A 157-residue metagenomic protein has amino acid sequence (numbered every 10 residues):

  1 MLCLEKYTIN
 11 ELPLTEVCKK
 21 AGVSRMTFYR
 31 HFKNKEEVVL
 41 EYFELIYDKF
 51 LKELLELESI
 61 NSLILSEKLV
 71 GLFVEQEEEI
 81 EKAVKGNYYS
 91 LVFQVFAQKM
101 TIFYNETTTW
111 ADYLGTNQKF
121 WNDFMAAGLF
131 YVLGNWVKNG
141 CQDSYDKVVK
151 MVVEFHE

Functional and structural regions predicted by a protein language model:
M1, E5, N10-G22, R30-S59 (+2 more regions): An amphipathic alpha-helix adjacent to DNA-recognition modules
L12-P13, E81-A83, V92, Y145: Short, hydrophobic secondary-structure boundary micro-motifs
I46-F50, Q76, K99-T107: A short secondary-structure junction motif
L54-L57, I80-A83, W136, G140: Secondary-structure edge/capping motif, primarily at the C-terminal ends of alpha-helices and the immediately following
I60-E78, D123, D146: Amphipathic alpha-helical segments that line or abut small-molecule/effector binding pockets and mediate allosteric
K68, N87-D112, T116-Y131: Amphipathic alpha-helical packing segments from all-alpha helical-bundle domains
T116-N139, D143-E157: Hydrophobic alpha-helical segments that form the core of small-molecule binding pockets and/or dimer interfaces
